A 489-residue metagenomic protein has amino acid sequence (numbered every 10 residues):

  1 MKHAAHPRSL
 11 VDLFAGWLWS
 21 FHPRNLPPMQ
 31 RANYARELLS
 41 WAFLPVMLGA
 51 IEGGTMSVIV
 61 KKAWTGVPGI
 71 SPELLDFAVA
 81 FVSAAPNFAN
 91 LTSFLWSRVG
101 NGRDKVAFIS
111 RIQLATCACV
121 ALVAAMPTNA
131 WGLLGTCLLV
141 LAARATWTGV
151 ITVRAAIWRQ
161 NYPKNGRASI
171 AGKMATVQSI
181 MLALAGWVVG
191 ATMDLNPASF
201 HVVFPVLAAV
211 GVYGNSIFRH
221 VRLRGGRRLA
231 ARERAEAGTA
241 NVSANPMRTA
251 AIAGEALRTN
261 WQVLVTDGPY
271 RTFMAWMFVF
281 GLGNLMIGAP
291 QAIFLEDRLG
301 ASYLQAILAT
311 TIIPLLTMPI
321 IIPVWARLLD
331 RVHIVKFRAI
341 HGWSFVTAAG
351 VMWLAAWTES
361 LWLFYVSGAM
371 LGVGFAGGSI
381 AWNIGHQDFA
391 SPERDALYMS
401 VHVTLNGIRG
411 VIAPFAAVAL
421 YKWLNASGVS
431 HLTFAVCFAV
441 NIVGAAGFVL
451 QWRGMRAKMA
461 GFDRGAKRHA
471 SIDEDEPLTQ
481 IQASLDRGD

Functional and structural regions predicted by a protein language model:
K2-L91, P269-T310: Helix-loop boundary and gating motifs at the non-cytosolic
H3-Y34, G225-A275, G465-D489: Juxtamembrane intracellular "pre-TM" segments in multi-pass secondary transporters
A42, C119, W131-V150, W362-G377: Hydrophobic core of transmembrane alpha-helices in multi-pass small-molecule transporters, especially MFS/SLC-type
L91-K105, M193, I320-I334, Y421: Helix-to-loop junctions at the C-terminal end of transmembrane segments in multipass secondary transporters
N101-L114, D330-S344: Cytoplasmic membrane-interface "Motif A"-like loop-to-helix N-cap segments of 12-TM Major Facilitator Superfamily
L114-W131, W343-T358: C-terminal ends and interior cores of transmembrane alpha-helices in multi-pass membrane transporters/permeases
T148-Y162, G377-S391: Intracellular juxtamembrane helix-capping segments at the cytosolic ends of symmetry-related transmembrane helices
A191-A209, Y421-V443: A membrane-interface helix-boundary motif in multi-pass transporters
